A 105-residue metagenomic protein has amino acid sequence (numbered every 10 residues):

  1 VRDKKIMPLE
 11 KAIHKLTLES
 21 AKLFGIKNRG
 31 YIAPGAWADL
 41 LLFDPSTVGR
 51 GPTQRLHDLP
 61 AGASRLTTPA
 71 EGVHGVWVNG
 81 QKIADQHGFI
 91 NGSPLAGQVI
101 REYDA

Functional and structural regions predicted by a protein language model:
V1-A105: Active-site microenvironment of metallo-dependent hydrolases
